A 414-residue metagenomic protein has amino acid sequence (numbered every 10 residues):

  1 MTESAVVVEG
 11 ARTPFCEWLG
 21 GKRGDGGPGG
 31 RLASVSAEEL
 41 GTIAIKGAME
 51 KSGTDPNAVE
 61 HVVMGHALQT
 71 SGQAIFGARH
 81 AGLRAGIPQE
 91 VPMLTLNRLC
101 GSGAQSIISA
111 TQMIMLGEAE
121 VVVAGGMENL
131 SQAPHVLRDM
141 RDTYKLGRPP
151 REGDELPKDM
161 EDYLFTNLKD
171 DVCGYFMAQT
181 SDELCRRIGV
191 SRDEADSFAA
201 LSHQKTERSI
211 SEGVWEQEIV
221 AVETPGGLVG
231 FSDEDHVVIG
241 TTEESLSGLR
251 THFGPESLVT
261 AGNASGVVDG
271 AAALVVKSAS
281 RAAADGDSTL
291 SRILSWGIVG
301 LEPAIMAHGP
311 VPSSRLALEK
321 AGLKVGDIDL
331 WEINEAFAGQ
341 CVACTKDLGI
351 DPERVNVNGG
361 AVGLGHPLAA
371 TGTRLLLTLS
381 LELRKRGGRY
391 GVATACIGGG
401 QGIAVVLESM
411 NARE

Functional and structural regions predicted by a protein language model:
M1-A67, S71-A81, A85, T180-R192 (+4 more regions): Conserved active-site "lid/cap" helical segment
T2-S4, A11-P14, W18-K22, G26-I43 (+3 more regions): N-terminal extracellular/periplasmic Venus flytrap/periplasmic-binding protein-like
R31-V122, G126-K145, I219-S232, A304-I305 (+1 more regions): Conserved beta-ketoacyl condensing-enzyme motif
V35, H66-V122, P157-M160, V172-F176 (+3 more regions): Conserved catalytic cysteine-centered active-site region of acyl-thioester-dependent Claisen-condensing enzymes
L96-E128, V136, C185-V214, A273-S280 (+2 more regions): Active-site-proximal alpha-helical scaffold in enzymes
V121-E183: Flexible glycine-/small-residue-enriched beta->alpha junction loops that bind anionic phosphate/pyrophosphate groups
A279-D327, T345: Glycine- and Gly-Pro-enriched alpha-helical subdomains that act as flexible, kink-prone "lid/hinge" or packing modules
